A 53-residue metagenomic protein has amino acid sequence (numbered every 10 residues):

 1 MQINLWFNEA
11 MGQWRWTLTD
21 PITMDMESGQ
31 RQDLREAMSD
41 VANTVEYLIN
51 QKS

Functional and structural regions predicted by a protein language model:
M1-R15, S39, N43, Y47: Short N-terminal "domain-start" leader segments that mark the transition from disordered tails or signal peptides into
N4, R15, Q32-D33, S53: Compositionally biased, intrinsically disordered low-complexity segments enriched in polar/proline residues
Q30-K52: A short, charged, amphipathic alpha-helix used as a generic interaction element across diverse proteins
